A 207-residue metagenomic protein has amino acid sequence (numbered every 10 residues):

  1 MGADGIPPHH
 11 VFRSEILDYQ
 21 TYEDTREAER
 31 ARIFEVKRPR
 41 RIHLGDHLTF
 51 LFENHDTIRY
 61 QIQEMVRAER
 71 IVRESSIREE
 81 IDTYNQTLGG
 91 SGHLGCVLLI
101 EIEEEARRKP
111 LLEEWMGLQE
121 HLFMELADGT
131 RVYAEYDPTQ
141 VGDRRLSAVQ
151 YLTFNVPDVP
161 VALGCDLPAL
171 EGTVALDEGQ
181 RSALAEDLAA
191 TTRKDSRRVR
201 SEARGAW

Functional and structural regions predicted by a protein language model:
G2-H93, I102-W207: Long, contiguous binding/interaction regions
C96-L98: A structural signal for short, well-ordered beta-strand segments
